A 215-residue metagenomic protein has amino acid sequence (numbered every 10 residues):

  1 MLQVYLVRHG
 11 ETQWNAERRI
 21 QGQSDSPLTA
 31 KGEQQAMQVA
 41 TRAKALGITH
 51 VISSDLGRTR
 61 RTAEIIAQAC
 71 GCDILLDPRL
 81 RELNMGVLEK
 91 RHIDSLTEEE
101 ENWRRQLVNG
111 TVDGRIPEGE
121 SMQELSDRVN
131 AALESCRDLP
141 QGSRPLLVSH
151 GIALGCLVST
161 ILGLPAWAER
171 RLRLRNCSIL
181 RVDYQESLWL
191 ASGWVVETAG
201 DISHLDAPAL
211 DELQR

Functional and structural regions predicted by a protein language model:
L2, L83-S95, D138-S143, S159-R215: Acidic, low-complexity terminal tails and accessory targeting/binding regions of phosphate-metabolizing enzymes
V4, S143-G151: Generic beta-sheet signal
Y5, E11-I65, V112-N130: Loop-to-helix element that buttresses phosphate recognition and phosphoryl-transfer chemistry
Y5, L75-D77, E197: General small-molecule cofactor/ligand-binding pocket signal
T12, A153-L154: Short active-site segment of divalent metal-dependent hydrolases/proteases that encodes the spacing between
M37-R104: Phosphate-coordination/substrate-recognition cap region in phosphate-metabolizing enzymes
S54-L56, R79, V129, V148-I152: Short, well-ordered beta-to-alpha junction loops that form the rim of enzyme active sites and present histidine/acidic
I65, C156, T160: Active-site signature of alpha/beta-hydrolase-fold catalytic machinery across serine- and Asp/Cys-nucleophile hydrolases
